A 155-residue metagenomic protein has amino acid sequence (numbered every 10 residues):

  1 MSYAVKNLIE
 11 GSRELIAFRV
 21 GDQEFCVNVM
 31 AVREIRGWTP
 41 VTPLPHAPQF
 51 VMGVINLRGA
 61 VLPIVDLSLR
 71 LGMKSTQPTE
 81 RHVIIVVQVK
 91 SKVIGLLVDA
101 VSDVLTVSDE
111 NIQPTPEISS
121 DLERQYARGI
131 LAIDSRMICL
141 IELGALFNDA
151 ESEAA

Functional and structural regions predicted by a protein language model:
M1-A155: An acidic, low-aromatic, low-complexity terminal/linker signal
